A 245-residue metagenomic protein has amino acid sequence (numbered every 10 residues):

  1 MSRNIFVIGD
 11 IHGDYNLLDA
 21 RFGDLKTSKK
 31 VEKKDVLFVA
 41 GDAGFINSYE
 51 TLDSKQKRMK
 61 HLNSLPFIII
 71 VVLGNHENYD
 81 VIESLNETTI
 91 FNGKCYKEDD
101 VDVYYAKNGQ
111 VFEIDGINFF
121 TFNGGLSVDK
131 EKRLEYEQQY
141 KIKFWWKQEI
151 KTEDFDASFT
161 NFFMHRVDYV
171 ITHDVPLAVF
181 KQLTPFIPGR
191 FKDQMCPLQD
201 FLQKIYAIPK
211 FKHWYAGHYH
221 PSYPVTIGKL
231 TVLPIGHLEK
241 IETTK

Functional and structural regions predicted by a protein language model:
S2, I8, D14-I114, F191 (+4 more regions): Core catalytic region of metal-dependent phosphoesterases/phosphodiesterases, especially metallo-beta-lactamase-like
S2-H12, G116-G125, Y169-H173, L230-I235: Active-site-proximal beta-strand elements of phosphoester/diester hydrolases
I11, D174-P176, F211-S222: Histidine-centered catalytic micro-motifs
D14-N16, I46-S48, N78-I82, F112-D115 (+4 more regions): Short catalytic/ligand-binding loop motif for oxyanion handling, primarily in non-cytosolic enzymes, centered on
F67-I70, L126-K132, V170-I171, A216-K229: A broadly tuned preference for mixed-charge, low-complexity surface segments
E113-D115, D193, Q203-I208, Y219-K245: Binuclear metal-dependent phosphoesterase catalytic core
D115-C196: Active-site-proximal loop/helix segment associated with metal-binding centers of metalloenzymes
